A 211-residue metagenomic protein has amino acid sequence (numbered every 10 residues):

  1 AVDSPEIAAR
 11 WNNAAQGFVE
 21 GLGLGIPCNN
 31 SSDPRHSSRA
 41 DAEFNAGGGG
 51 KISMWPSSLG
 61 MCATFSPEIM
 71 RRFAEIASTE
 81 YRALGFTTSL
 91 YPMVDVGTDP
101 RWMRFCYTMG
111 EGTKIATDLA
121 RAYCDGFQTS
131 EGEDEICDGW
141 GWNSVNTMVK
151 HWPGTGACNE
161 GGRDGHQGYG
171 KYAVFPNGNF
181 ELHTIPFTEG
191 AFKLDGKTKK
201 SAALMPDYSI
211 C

Functional and structural regions predicted by a protein language model:
A1-C211: Glycoside hydrolase catalytic-domain context in secreted enzymes
